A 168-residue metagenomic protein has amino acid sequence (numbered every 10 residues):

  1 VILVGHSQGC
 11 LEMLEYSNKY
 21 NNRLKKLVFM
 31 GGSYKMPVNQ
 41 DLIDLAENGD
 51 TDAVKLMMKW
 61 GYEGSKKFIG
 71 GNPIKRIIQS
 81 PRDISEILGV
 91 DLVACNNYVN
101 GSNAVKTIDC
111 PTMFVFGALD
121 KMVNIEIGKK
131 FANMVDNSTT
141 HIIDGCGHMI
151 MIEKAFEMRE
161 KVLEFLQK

Functional and structural regions predicted by a protein language model:
V1-P37: Conserved hydrolase catalytic core segment
P37, D44-T107: Conserved alpha/beta-hydrolase catalytic His-Asp/Glu region
D83, V123-E126, E153: Residue-level signal for the nucleotide or nucleotide-sugar donor/cofactor binding architecture
L92, F131, M158, V162 (+1 more regions): Hydrophobic "lid"/C-terminal helical patch of Rossmann-like NAD(P)-dependent dehydrogenase/epimerase domains
V105-D109, M134-V135: Short, conserved loop/helix-junction motifs that constitute active-site signature segments in enzyme catalytic cores
I108, F114-F116, D120: Short beta-strand/loop motif that positions the catalytic acidic residue of the alpha/beta-hydrolase fold
I125, K129-H148: Catalytic histidine neighborhood in serine/cysteine hydrolases with alpha/beta-hydrolase-type architecture
C146-R159: Catalytic histidine-centered segment of alpha/beta-hydrolase-like enzymes
